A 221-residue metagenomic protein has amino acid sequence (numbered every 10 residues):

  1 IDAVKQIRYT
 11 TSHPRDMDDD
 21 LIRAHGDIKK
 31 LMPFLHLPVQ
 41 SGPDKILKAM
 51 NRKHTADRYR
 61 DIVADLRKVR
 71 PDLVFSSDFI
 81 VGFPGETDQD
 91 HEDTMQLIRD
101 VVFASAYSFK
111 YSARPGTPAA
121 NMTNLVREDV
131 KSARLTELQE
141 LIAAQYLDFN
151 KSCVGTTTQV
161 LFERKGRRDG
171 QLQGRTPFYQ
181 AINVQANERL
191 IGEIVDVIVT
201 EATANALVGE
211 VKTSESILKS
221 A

Functional and structural regions predicted by a protein language model:
I1-D88, R99: Conserved SAM/AdoMet-binding glycine-rich loop
Y9, L37, D78, I98 (+4 more regions): Conserved, mostly hydrophobic/aromatic
D16-D20, V39-M50, V81-D88, A104-D129 (+3 more regions): Flexible glycine/acidic-rich beta-alpha junction loops that bind and position SAM and/or redox cofactors in anaerobic
L21-I22, T94, V184-Q185: Short beta-alpha junctions and helix-cap segments that line functional grooves
H25-G26, T94, T123-V126: Short, hinge-like loop/turn segments at secondary-structure boundaries
Y59, H91-T94, K131: Aromatic/hydrophobic pocket-lining residues that form the small-molecule binding cavity in soluble enzyme cores
A120-A221: Terminal RNA-binding accessory module
